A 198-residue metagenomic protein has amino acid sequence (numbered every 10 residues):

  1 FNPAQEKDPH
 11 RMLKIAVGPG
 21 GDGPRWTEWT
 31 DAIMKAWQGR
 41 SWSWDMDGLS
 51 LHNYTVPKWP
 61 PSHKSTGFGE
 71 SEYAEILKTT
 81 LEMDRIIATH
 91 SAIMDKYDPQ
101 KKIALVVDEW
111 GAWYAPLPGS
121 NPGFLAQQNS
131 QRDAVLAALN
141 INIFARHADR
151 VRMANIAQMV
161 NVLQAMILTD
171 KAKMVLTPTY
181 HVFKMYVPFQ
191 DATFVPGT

Functional and structural regions predicted by a protein language model:
F1-K35, K58-L81, L117-S130, A134-L139: Active-site cleft segment of glycoside hydrolase catalytic domains centered on the general acid/base Glu
F1-T27, L81-W113, A137, I141 (+1 more regions): Aromatic-lined carbohydrate-recognition surfaces of secreted/lumenal glycan-active proteins
P9, W44-M46, V162, P178: Short, solvent-exposed loop/turn segments at the edges of secondary structure
R25-Q38, M166-V175: Short, electropositive alpha-helical surface patch
T30, M46, M83, I87 (+3 more regions): Amphipathic alpha-helical segments in well-structured domains
T30-M83, I103-A104, D108-W113, A126 (+2 more regions): Aromatic- and acid-rich polysaccharide-binding/catalytic face of secreted or lumenal carbohydrate-active enzymes
N53, T66, K102-T198: Aromatic/acidic polysaccharide-binding cleft in carbohydrate-active enzymes
